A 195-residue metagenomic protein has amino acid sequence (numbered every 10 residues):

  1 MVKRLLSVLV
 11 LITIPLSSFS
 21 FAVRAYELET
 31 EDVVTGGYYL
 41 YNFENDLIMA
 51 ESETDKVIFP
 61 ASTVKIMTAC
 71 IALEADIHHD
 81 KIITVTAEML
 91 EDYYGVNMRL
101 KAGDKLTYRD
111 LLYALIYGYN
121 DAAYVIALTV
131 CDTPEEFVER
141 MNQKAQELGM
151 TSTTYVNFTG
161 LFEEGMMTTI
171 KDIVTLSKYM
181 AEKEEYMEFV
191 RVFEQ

Functional and structural regions predicted by a protein language model:
M1-V2, E51: Short, Lys/Arg-rich N-terminal segment immediately upstream of the first membrane anchor
V2-R24: Sec-dependent N-terminal signal peptides of Gram-positive bacterial secreted proteins and lipoproteins
P15-S20, N42, E185-E188: Intrinsic disorder/low-structure terminal segments
S20-K171, M180-A181: Active-site-adjacent loops and short helices of periplasmic peptidoglycan-processing enzymes
D172-Q195: Extracytoplasmic
